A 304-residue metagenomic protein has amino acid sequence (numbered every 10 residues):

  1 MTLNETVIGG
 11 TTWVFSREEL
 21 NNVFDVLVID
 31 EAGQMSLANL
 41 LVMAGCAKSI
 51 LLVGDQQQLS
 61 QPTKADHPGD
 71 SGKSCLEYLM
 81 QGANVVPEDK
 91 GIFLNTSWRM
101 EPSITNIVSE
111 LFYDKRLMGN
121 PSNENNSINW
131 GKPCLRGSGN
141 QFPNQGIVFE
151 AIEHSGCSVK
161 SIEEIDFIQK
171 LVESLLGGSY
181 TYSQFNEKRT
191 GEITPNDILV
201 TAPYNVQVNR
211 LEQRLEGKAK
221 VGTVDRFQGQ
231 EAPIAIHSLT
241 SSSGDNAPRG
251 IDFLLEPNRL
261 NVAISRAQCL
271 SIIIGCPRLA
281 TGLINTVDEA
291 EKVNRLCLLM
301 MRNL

Functional and structural regions predicted by a protein language model:
M1-V14: Inter-Walker segment of RecA-like/P-loop motor cores
W13-L304: Conserved helicase motor core of SF1/SF2 NTP-dependent helicases
